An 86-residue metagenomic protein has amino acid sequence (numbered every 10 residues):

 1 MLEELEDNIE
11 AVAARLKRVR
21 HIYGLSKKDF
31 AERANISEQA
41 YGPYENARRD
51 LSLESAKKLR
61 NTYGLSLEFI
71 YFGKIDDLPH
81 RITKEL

Functional and structural regions predicted by a protein language model:
M1-I22: A short, Lys/Arg-rich alpha-helix, primarily the initiator
M1-L5, N61, Y71-L86: Short, charged recognition helix plus adjacent turn of helix-turn-helix-like nucleic-acid-binding domains
H21, E32, N61: Alpha-helical residues within the helix-turn-helix
G24-N46: Short alpha-helical DNA-recognition segment
E54-F69: DNA major-groove recognition helix of helix-turn-helix/homeodomain DNA-binding modules
